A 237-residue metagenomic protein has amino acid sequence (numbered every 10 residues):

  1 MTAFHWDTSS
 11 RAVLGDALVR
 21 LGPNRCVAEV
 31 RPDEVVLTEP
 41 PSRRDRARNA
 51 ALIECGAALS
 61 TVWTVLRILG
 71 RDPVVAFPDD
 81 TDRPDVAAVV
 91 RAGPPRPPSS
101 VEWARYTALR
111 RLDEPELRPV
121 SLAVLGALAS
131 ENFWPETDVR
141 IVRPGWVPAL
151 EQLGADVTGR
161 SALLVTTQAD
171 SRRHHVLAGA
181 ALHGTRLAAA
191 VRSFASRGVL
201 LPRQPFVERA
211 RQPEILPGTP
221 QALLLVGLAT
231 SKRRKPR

Functional and structural regions predicted by a protein language model:
M1-R237: Acidic, surface-exposed loops and disordered segments
